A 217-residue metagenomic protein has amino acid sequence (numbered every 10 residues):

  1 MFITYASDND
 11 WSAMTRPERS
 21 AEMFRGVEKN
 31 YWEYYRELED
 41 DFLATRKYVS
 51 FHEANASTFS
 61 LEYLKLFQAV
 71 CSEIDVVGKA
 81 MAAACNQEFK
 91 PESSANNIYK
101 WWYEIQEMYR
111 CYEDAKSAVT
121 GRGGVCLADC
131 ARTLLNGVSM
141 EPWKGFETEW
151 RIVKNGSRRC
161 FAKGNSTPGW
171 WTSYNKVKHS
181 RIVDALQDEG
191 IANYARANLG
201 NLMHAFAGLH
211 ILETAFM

Functional and structural regions predicted by a protein language model:
M1-S72, V76, A80: Charged alpha-helical initiation segments
D40, L61, K65-S72, V76 (+2 more regions): Short, well-structured alpha-helical interface segments that form or flank functional binding sites
S50-S57, A82, N86, I182 (+1 more regions): Short, flexible helix-adjacent loops and helix caps
E53-S57, S157-F161, G190-Y194: Low-complexity, polar-biased intrinsically disordered regions enriched in Pro/Ser/Thr/Gly
D75-T172, H179-D184: Short non-catalytic regulatory patches outside canonical folded cores
S166, K178-A192, E213-M217: Substrate-binding/catalytic groove segments of enzymes that remodel or degrade extracellular structural polymers
N193-M217: Amphipathic, Lys/Arg-enriched alpha-helical patches that create a basic surface for binding polyanionic ligands
